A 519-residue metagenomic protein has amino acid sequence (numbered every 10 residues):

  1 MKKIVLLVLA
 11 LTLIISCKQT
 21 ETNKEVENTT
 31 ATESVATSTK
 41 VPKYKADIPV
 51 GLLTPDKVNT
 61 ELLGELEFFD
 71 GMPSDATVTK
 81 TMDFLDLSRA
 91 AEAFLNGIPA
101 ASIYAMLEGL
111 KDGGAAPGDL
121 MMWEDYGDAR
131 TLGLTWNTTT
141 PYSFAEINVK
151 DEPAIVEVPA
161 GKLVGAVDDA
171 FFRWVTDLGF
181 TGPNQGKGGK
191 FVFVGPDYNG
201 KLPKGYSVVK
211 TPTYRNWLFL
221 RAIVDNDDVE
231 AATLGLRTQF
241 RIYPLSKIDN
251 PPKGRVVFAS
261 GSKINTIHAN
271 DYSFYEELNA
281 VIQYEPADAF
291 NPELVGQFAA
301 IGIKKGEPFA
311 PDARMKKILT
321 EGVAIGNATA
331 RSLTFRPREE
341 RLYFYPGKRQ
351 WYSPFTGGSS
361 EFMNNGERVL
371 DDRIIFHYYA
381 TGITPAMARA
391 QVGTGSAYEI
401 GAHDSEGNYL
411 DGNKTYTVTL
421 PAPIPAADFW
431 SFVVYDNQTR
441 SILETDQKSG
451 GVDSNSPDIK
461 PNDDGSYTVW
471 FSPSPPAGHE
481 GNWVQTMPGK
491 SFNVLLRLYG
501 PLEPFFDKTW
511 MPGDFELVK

Functional and structural regions predicted by a protein language model:
K2-V8: Sec-dependent signal peptide recognition, specifically the positively charged N-region followed immediately by
L13-S16: C-terminal motif of bacterial Sec signal peptides marking the signal peptidase cleavage site
K18-T20: Bacterial signal peptide processing site
T30-K519: A compositional/structural signature for long, glycine/proline-rich flexible linkers and loops on extracytoplasmic
